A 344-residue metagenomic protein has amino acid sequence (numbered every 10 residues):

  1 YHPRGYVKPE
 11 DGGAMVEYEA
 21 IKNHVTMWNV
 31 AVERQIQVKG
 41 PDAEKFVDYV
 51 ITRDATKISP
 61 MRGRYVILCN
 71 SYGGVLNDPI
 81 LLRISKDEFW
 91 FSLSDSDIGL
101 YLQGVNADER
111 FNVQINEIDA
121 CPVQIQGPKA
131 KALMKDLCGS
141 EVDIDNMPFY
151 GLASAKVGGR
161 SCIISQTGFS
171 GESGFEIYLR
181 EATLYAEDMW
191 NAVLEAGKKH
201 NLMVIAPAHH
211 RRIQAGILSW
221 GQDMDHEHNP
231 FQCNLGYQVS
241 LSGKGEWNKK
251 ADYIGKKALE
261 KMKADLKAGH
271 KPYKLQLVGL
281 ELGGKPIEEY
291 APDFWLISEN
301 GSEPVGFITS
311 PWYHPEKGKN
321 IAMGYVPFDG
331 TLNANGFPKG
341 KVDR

Functional and structural regions predicted by a protein language model:
Y1-G12, R83-E88, S92-R344: Conserved, structured C-terminal
Y1-L68, G74: Acidic, proline/glycine-enriched N-terminal capping motif
K22, A31-V32, L76, I84-D87 (+1 more regions): Short, well-ordered loop/turn elements at secondary-structure boundaries
N29, D78, E176: Acidic active-site catalytic centers that drive phospho-/nucleotidyl reactions and related ester hydrolyses
R34, V66, P79-I80, A153 (+1 more regions): Residue-level detector of beta-strand structural context in well-folded domains
P41-V75, K129-R160: Internal amphipathic helical hairpin motif
Y49-G104, D108: Well-ordered mid-protein domain cores that form the structural environment of catalytic cofactors
